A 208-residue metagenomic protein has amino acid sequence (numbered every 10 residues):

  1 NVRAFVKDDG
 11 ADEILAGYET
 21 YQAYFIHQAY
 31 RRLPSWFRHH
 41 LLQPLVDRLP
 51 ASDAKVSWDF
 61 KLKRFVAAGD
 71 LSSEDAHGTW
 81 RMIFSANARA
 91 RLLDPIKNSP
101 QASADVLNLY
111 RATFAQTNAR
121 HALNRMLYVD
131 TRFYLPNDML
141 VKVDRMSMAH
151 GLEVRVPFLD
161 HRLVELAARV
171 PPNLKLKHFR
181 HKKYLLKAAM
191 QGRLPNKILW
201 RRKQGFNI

Functional and structural regions predicted by a protein language model:
N1-G151, K197: Glycine-rich active-site loop/lid subdomains used to bind and stabilize high-energy intermediates
A122, G151-V154, N173-K177: Active-site rim elements
D160: Short, conserved phosphate/pyrophosphate- and ester-handling motifs at nucleotide-, phospho-/glycolipid
V164-A168: Short, solvent-exposed hinge/capping segments at secondary-structure junctions
K177-Y184: Short, charged, surface-exposed loops that flank catalytic or proteolytic processing sites
L194-I208: PAPS-dependent sulfotransferase catalytic core
